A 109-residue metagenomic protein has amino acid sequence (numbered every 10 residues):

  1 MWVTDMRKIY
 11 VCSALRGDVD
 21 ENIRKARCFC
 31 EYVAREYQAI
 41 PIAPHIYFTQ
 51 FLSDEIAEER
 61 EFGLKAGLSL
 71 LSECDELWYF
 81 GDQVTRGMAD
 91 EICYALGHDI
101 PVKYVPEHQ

Functional and structural regions predicted by a protein language model:
M1-Q109: Conserved catalytic or regulatory cores that recognize and/or transform ribose-phosphate-containing ligands
